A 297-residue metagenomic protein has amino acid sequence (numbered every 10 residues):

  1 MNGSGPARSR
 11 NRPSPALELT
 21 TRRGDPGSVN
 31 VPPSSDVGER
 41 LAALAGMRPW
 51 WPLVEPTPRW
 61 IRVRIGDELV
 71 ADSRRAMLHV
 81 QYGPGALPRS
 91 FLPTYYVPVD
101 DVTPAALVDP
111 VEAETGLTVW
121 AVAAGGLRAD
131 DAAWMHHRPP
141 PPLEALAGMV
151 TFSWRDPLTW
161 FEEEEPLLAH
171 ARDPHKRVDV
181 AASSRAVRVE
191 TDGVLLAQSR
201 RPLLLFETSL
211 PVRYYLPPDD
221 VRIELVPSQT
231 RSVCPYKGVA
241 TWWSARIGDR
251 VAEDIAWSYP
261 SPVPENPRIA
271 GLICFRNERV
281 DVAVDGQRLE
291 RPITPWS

Functional and structural regions predicted by a protein language model:
N2-S297: Terminal leader/tail segments of proteins
